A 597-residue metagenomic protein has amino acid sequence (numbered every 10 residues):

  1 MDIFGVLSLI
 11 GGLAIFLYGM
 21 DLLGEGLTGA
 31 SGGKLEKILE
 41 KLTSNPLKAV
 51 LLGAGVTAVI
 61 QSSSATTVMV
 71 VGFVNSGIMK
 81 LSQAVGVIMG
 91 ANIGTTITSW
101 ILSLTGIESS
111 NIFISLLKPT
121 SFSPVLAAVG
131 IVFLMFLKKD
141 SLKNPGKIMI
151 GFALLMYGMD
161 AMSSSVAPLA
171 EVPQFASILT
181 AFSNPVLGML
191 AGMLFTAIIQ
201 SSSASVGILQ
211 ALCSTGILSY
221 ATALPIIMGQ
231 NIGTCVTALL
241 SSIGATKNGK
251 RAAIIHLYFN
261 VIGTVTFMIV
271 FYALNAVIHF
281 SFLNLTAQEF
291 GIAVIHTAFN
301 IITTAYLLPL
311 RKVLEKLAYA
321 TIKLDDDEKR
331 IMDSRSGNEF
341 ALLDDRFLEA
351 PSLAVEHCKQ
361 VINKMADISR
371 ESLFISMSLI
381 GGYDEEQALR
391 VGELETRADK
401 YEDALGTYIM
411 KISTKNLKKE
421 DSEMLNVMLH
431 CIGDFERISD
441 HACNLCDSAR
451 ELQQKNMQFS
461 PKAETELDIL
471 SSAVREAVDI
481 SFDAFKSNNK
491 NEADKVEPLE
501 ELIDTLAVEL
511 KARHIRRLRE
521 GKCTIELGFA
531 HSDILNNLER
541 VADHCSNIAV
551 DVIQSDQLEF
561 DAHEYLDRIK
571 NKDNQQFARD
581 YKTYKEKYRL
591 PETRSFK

Functional and structural regions predicted by a protein language model:
M1-L7, S109-S121, F175-T180, A221 (+2 more regions): Interfacial loop-to-helix junctions that mark the boundaries of transmembrane helices in multi-pass membrane
M1-P46, P145-L194, L212-T215: Helix-loop-helix hairpins and the membrane-proximal interhelical loops of multi-pass alpha-helical transport proteins
S8-D21, G53-T57, V125-L137, I150-M162 (+3 more regions): Hydrophobic core segments of alpha-helical transmembrane domains in multi-pass membrane transport and ion-translocation
G24-T28, T57-A65, V166-A167, F195-A204 (+2 more regions): Short helix-coil transition sites and intra-membrane helix breaks within transmembrane domains of multi-pass
G33, K37, K41, N45 (+14 more regions): Alpha-helical transmembrane segments of multi-pass membrane proteins, especially transporters and channels
V59-T66, V85-L102, P119-L126, L155 (+5 more regions): Membrane-embedded alpha-helical segments of transport systems, primarily multispan ion/solute transporters
M69-A91, S99-S121, T196-G233, S242-N248 (+3 more regions): Membrane-interfacial helix-loop connectors
M79, T105, L218, G244-K250 (+4 more regions): Cytosolic, long alpha-helical scaffolding segments
